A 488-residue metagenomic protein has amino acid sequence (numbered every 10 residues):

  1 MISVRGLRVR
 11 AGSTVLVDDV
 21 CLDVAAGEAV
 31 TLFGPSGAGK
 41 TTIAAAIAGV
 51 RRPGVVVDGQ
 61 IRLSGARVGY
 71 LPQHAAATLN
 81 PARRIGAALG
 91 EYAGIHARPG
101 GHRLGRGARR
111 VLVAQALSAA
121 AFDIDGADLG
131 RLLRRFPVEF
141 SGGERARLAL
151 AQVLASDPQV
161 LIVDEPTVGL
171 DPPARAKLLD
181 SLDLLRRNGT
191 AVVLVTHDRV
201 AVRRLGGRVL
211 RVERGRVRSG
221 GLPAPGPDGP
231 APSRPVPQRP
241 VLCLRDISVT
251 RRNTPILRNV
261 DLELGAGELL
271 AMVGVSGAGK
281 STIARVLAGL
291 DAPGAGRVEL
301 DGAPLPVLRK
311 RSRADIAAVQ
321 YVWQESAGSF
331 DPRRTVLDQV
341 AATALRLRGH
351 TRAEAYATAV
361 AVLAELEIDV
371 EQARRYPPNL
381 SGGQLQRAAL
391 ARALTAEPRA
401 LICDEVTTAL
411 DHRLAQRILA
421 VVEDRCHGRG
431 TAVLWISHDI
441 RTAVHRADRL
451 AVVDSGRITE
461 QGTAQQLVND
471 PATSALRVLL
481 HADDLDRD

Functional and structural regions predicted by a protein language model:
A48, A288: Helix-to-loop junction immediately C-terminal to a conserved catalytic motif
Q60-V68, A75, R297-A314: ABC ATPase NBD Q-loop/coupling interface
A108-R131, E354-E371: Conserved ABC ATPase "signature" region
R131, F136-F140, E144, Y376-L380 (+1 more regions): Conserved ABC ATPase signature
D157, E397: Conserved catalytic motifs of ABC-family nucleotide-binding domains
G220, Q461-G462: ABC ATPase "signature
